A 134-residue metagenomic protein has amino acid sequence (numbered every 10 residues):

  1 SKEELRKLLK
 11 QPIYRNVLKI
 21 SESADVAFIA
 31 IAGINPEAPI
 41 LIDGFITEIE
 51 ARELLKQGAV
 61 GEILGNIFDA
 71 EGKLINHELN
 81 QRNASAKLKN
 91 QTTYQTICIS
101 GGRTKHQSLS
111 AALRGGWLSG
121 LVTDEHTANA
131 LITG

Functional and structural regions predicted by a protein language model:
S1-G134: Conserved phosphate- and dinucleotide-binding cores of soluble alpha/beta proteins, encompassing both enzyme active
